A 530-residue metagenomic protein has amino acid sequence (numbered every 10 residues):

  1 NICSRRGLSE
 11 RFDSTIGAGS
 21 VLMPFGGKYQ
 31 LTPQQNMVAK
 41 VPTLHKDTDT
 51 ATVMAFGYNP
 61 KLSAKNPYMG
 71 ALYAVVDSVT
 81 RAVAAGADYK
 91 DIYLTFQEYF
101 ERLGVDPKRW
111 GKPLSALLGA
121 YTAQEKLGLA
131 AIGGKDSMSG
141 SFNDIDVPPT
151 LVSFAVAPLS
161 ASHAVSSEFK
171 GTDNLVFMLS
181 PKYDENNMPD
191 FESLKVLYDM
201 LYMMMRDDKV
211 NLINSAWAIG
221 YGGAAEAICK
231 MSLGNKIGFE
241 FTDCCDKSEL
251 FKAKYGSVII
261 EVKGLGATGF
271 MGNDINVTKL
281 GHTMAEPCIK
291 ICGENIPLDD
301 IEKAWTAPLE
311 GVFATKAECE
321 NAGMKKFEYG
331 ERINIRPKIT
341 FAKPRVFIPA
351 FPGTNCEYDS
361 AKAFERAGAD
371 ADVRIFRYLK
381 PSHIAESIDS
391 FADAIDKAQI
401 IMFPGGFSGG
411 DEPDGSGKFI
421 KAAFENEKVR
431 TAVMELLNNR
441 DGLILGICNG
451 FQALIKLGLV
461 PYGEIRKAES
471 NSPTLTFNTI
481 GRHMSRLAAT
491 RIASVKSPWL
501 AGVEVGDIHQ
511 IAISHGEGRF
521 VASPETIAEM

Functional and structural regions predicted by a protein language model:
N1-A51, A55-S63, K108, P113-L114 (+4 more regions): Intein/HINT protein-splicing elements and their conserved insertion hotspots or analogous self-processing inserts
A64-I132, D136, G140: A glycine-rich phosphate/pyrophosphate-binding beta-strand-loop-alpha-helix module
A87, I275, A369: Short phosphate-binding/catalytic loops that engage adenosine nucleotides
D173-L175, Y255-V258, A398, L487 (+1 more regions): Short, surface-exposed beta-edge/turn micro-motifs
G223, G266, S408-G409, F451-A453 (+1 more regions): Glycine-rich nucleotide phosphate-binding loop and flanking beta-alpha elements of Rossmann-like dinucleotide-binding
I259-K263: Short hydrophobic/aromatic beta-strand micro-patches that form the beta-sheet surface supporting nucleotide- or nucleic
L280, E386, D393, M434-E435 (+1 more regions): Amide-donor transfer/coupling interface in amidating biosynthetic enzymes
C292-I447, F451-Y462, T476-M484: N-terminal beta1-alpha1 cap of cysteine-dependent amidohydrolase-like domains
